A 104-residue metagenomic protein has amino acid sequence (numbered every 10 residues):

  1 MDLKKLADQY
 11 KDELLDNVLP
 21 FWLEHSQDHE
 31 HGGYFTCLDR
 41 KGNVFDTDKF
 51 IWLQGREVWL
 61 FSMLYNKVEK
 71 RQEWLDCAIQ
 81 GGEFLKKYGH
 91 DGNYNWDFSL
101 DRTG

Functional and structural regions predicted by a protein language model:
M1-G104: Glycan-recognition and catalytic cores of secretory/periplasmic carbohydrate-active enzymes
